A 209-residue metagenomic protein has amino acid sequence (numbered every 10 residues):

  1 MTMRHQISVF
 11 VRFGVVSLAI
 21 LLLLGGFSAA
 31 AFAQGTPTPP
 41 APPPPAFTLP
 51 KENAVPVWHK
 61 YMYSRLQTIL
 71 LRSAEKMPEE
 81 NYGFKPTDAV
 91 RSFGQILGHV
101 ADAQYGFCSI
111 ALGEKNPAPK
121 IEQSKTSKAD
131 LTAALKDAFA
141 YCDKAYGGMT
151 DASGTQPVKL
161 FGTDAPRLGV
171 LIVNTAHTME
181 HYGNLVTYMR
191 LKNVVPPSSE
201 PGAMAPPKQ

Functional and structural regions predicted by a protein language model:
M1-V11: N-terminal secretory signal peptides that target proteins for export/translocation
F13-A30: Bacterial N-terminal signal peptides
F32-Q34: Boundary of Sec targeting at the N-terminus
P37-V57: N-terminal low-complexity, Pro/Thr/Ser-rich intrinsically disordered segments that act as propeptides or flexible
A46-T48, S64-T68, S124-K128, A133 (+5 more regions): Carbohydrate-interacting regions of secretory-pathway proteins
P56, K60-L71, N81-K120, K159-Q209: Short, contiguous alpha-helical
I69, S73-A74, C108, Y141-Y146: Well-ordered alpha-helical scaffold segments within catalytic/enzyme domains
K125-K159, A165-E180: Acidic/histidine-rich alpha-helical segments that form the ligand environment of transition-metal centers
